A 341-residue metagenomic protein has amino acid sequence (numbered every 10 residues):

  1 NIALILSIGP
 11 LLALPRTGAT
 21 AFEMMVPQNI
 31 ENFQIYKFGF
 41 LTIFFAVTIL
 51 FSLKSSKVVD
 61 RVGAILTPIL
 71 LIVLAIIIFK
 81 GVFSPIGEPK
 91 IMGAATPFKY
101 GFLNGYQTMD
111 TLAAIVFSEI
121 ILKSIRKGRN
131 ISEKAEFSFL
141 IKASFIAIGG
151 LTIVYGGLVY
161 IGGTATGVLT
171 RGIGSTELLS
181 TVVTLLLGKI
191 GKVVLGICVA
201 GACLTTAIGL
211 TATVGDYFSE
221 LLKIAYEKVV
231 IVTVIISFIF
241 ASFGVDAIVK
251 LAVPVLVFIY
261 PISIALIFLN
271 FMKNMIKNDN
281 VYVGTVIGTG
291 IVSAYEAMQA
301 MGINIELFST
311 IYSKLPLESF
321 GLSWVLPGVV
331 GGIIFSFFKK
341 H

Functional and structural regions predicted by a protein language model:
N1-I30, C203-E220: Hydrophobic transmembrane alpha-helices that form the core helical bundles of multi-pass secondary transporters
A3-L4, Q28-L53, I69-P85, T111-K123 (+5 more regions): Transmembrane alpha-helical segments of multi-pass small-molecule transport proteins
L6-P10, I78-P85, A94-L158, G191-C203 (+2 more regions): Hydrophobic, membrane-embedded alpha-helices of multi-pass small-molecule transporters
L11-T42, V82-Y106, R129-E133, L169-I173 (+1 more regions): Inter-helical loop and helix-membrane interface segments of multi-pass membrane transporters/permeases
M24, V199, K250-H341: Transmembrane alpha-helical segments and their short flanking loops that form helix-hairpins/helix-helix interfaces
I43-L66, K127-N130, I239-K250, I267-K277: Membrane-water interface regions at transmembrane-helix termini and the short interhelical loops of multi-pass membrane
M92-T96, T181-G188: Helix-boundary and loop/linker segments of multi-pass membrane transporters
G149-L178: Extracellular/periplasmic helix-exit of transmembrane alpha-helices
